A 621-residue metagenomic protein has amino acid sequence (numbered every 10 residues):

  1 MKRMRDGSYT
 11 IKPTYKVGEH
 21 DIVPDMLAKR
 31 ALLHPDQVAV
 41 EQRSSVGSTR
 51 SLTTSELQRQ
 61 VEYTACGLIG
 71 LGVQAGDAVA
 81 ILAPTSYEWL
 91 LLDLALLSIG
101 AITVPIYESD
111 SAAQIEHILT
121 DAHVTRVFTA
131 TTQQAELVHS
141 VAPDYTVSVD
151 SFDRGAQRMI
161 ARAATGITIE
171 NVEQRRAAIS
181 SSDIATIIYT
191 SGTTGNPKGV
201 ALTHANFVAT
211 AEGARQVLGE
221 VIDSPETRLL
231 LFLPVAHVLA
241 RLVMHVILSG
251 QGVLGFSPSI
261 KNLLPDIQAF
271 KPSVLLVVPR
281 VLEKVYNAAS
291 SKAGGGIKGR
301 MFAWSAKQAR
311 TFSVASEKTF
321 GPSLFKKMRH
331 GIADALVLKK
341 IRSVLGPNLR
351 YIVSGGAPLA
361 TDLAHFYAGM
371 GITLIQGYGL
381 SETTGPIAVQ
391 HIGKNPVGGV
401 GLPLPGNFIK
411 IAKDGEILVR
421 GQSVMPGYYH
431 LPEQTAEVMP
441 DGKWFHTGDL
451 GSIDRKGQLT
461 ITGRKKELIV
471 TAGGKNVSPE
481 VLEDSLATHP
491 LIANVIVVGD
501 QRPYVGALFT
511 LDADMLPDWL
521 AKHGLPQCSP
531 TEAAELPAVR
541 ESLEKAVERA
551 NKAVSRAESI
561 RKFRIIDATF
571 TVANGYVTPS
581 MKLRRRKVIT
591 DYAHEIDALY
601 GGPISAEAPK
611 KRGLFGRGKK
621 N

Functional and structural regions predicted by a protein language model:
P35-V38, I167-Y189, N196, I222-R228: Conserved pre-ATP/AMP-binding loop-to-beta segment of ANL
D36-L94, S111-E116, H204-A205: Conserved AMP-binding/adenylate-forming core of the ANL superfamily
V46, Q133-S181, A289-K340: ANL superfamily adenylate-forming
R50-S55, A185-A211: Conserved AMP-binding A3 loop
L71, S98-A163, I167-I169, Q174 (+2 more regions): Structural core segment of the AMP-binding/adenylate-forming
E108-S140, T210-L230, I260-V274, H489: Conserved ATP-dependent adenylate/AMP-binding module captured primarily in the ANL superfamily
V208-R228, V235-L338, N348: Conserved AMP-binding/adenylation subdomain of ANL enzymes
P403-A412, E416-T471, T488: Conserved ATP-binding/catalytic segment of the ANL
